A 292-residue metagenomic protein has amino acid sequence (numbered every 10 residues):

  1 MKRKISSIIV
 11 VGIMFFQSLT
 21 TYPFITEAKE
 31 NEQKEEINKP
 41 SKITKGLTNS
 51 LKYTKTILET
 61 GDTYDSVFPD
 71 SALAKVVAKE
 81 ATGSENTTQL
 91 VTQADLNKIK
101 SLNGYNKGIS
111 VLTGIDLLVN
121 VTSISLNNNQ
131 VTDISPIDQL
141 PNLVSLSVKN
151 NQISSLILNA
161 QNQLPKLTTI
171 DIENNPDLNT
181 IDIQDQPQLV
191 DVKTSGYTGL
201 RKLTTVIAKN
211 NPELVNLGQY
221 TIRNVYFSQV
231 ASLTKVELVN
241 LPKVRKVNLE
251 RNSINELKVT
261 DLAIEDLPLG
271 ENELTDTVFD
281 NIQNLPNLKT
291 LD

Functional and structural regions predicted by a protein language model:
K2-I8, Y22-V119, G199-R201, T205-N210 (+1 more regions): N-terminal capping/linker segments that flank leucine-rich repeat
V10-S18: Hydrophobic core
I99, V121, L143, I153 (+12 more regions): Conserved hydrophobic position(s) of the canonical leucine-rich repeat
L102, I124-L126, L146-V148, I170-I172 (+9 more regions): Conserved hydrophobic beta-strand positions in leucine-rich repeat
I109-L112, V131-I134, D276: Structural motif corresponding to alpha-helix initiation and N-cap regions
I115-L117, S135-L140, I157-L164, I183-P187 (+5 more regions): A structural signal for leucine-rich repeat
N129, D133, I137-S145, K149: Right-handed parallel beta-helix
